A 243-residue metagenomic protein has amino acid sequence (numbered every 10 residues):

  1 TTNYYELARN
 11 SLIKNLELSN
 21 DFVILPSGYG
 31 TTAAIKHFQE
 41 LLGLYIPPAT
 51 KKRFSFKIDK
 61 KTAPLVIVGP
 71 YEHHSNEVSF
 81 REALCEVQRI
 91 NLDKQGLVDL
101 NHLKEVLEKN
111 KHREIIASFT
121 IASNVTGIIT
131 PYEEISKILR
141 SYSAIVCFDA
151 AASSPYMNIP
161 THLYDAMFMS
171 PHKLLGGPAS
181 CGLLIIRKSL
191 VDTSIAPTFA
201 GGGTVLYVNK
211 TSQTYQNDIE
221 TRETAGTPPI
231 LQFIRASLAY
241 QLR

Functional and structural regions predicted by a protein language model:
T1-R243: Pyridoxal 5′-phosphate
